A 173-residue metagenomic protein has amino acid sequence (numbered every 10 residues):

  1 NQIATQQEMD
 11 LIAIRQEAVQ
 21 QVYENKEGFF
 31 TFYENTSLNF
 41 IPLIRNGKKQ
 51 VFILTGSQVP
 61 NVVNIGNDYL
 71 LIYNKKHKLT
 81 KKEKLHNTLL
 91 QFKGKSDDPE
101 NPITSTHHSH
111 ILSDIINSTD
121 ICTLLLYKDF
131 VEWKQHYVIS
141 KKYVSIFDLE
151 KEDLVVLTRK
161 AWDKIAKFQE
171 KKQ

Functional and structural regions predicted by a protein language model:
N1-A13, E17-Q20, G28-N46, Q91-Q173: Active-site-proximal loop/helix of nucleotide/amide-processing enzymes and allied scaffolds
G28-L71: Exposed beta-strand-loop-beta-strand "reactive/processing" segments of non-cytosolic proteins
P42, I53-G56, Y73, E83-K84 (+2 more regions): Surface-exposed beta-strand edges and flanking loops
S57-P60, G66-G94: Short helix-loop boundary/capping segments
